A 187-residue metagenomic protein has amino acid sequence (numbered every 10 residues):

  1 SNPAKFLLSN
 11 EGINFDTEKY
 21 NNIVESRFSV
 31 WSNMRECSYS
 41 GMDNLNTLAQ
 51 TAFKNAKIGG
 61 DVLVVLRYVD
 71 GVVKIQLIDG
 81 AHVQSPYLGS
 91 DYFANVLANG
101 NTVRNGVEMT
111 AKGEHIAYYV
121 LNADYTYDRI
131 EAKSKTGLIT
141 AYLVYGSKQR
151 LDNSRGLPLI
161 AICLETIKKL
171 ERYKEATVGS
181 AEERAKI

Functional and structural regions predicted by a protein language model:
S1-I58, V69-V72: Extended, helix-rich architectural segments
T47, F53-I187: Structured, contiguous alpha/beta core segments that scaffold functional sites
